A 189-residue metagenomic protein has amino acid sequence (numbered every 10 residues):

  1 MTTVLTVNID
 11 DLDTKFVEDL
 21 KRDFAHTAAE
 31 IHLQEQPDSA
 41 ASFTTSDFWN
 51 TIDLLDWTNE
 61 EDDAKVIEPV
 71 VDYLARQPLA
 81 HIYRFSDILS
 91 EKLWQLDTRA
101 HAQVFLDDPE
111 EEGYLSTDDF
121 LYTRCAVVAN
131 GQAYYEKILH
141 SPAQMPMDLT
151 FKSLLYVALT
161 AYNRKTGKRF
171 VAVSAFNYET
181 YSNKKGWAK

Functional and structural regions predicted by a protein language model:
M1-P37: Short, low-complexity, charged amphipathic interaction modules
L12, L20, T44, P69 (+4 more regions): A general marker of short, structured functional hotspots
D19-K21, A40, D62, V70 (+2 more regions): Short, flexible coil/linker segments at or flanking structured domains
F24-T27, L96, A100, K165: Short, flexible helical or helix-coil boundary motifs
Q34-A80, R84: N-terminal, charge-rich interaction modules
E68-T150, L155: Core of folded catalytic or high-affinity ligand/protein-binding domains in predominantly eukaryotic proteins
Q132-Y135, S141-K189: Basic, alpha-helical nucleic-acid-binding regions used in initiation and control of genome expression
